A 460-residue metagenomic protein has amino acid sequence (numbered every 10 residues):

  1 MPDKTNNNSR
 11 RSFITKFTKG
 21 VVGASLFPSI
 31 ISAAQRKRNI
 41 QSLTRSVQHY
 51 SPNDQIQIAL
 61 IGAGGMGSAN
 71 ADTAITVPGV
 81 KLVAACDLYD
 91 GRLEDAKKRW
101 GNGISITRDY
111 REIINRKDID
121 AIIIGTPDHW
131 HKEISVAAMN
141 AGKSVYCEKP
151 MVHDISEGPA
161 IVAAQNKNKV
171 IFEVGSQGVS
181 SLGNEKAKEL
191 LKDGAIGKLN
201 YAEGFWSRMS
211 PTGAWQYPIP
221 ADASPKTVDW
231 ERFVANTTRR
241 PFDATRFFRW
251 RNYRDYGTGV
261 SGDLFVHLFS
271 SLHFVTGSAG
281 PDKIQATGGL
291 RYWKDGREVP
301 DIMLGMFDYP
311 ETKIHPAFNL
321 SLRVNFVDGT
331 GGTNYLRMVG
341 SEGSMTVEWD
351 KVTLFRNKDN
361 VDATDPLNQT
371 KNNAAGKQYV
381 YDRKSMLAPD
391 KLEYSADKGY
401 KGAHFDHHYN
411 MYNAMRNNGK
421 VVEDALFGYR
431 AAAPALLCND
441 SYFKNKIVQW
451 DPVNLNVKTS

Functional and structural regions predicted by a protein language model:
P2-A24: N-terminal secretory signal peptides and thylakoid transit peptides that target proteins across membranes
G20-W100, S181, L272: N-terminal Rossmann-like dinucleotide-binding module
S68, K132, V266: Residues forming the Rossmann-fold NAD(P)(H) cofactor-binding site
G79, D118, A195-K198, G280: Glycine-centered tight turns that cap/initiate beta-strands
I104-D109: Conserved SAM-binding strand-loop segment of SAM-dependent methyltransferases
I122-I123: N-terminal Rossmann-like NAD(P) cofactor-binding module of classical short-chain dehydrogenase/reductase
P127, K132-S180, G194, N445: Beta-strand-loop-alpha-helix segment that lines the small-molecule cofactor/substrate pocket of alpha/beta enzymes
E185-K186, K198, E203-S207, P211-T364 (+3 more regions): Contiguous beta-strand/loop segments that form the cofactor/metal-binding neighborhood of enzyme cores
